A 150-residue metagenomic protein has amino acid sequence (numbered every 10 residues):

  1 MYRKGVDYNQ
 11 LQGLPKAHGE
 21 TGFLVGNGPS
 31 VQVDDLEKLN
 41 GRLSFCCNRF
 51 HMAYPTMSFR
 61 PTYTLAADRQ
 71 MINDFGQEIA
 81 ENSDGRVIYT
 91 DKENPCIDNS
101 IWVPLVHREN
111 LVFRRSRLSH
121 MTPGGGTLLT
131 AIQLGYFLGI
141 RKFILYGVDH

Functional and structural regions predicted by a protein language model:
M1-L24, P29-L36, N40-G41, Y54 (+4 more regions): N-terminal donor/sugar-recognition subdomains of glycan-related enzymes, prototypically the membrane-proximal stem
G13, A17, G22, S44 (+4 more regions): Functionally constrained cores in energy, signaling, and assembly domains
A17-E20, R60, T64-L65, Q70 (+2 more regions): Broad hydrophobic/π-residue packing in well-ordered secondary structure
G22-G26, F45, L65, I88 (+1 more regions): Structural motif
F23-P29, P123-G135, R141-H150: Glycine-rich anion-binding loop/nest that anchors nucleotide
N40-L43, R49-L138: Acidic/Gly/His-enriched mid-domain segments of enzyme catalytic cores or analogous surface patches that mediate
